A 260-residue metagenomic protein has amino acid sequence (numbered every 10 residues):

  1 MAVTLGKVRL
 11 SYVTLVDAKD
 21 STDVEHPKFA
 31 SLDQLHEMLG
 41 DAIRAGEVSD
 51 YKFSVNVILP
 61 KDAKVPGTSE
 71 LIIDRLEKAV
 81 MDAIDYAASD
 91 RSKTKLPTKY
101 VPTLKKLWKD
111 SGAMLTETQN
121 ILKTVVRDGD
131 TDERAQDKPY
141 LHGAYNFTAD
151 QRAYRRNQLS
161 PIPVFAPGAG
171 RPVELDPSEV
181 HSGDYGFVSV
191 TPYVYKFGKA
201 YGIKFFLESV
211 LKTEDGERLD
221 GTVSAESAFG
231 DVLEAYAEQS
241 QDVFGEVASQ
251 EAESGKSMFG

Functional and structural regions predicted by a protein language model:
M1-N146: OB-fold ssDNA-binding interfaces and closely related basic DNA-contact patches used across DNA replication/repair
M1-V3, E217-G260: Acidic, gly/ser/pro-rich intrinsically disordered tails
K52-S54, Y185-F187, G202, F206-L207: Broad gene-expression machinery/nucleic-acid interaction feature
I58-D62, Y193, T213: Solvent-exposed residues in well-ordered beta-strands and their adjoining turns, especially edge/terminal strands
Y145-P161, V173-P177, L219, Y236: Signature of extracytoplasmic/envelope-associated structural regions
N157, P161-Y185, Y193-I203: Exposed beta-sheet edge/beta-hairpin loop segments within beta-rich domains
F197-R218: OB-fold/S1-family single-stranded nucleic acid-binding modules
